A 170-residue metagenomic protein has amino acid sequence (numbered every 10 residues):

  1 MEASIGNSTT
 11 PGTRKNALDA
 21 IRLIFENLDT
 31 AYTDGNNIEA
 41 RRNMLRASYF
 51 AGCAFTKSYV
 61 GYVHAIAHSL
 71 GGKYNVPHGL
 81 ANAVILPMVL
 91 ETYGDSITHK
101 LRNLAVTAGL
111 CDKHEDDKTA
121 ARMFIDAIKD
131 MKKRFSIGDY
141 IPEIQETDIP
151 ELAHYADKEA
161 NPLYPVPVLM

Functional and structural regions predicted by a protein language model:
M1, M44-G52, L86, I128 (+2 more regions): Short alpha-helical scaffolding segments that buttress acidic/His motifs in well-ordered protein cores
M1-P11, K100-T107, K133-F135: A glycine/threonine-rich phosphate-anchoring loop and its flanking beta-alpha core in nucleotide/phosphate-binding
M1-S58: Carboxylate- and glycine-rich phosphate/diphosphate-binding segment that chelates Mg2+/Mn2+
A3-S8, A31, A51, K73 (+5 more regions): Alpha-helix C-capping/helix-to-loop hinge sites
G6, T10, N37, A54-V60 (+3 more regions): Intrinsically disordered or highly flexible coil/loop and linker segments, enriched in small and charged/polar residues
P11-R22, V60, L80, D95-T98 (+2 more regions): Alpha-helix N-cap/helix-start motif at coil-to-helix transitions, marked by capping-box chemistry
S58-M123, K129: C-terminal catalytic subdomain
L101, A108-M170: C-terminal charged capping/lid subdomain of soluble metabolic enzymes
